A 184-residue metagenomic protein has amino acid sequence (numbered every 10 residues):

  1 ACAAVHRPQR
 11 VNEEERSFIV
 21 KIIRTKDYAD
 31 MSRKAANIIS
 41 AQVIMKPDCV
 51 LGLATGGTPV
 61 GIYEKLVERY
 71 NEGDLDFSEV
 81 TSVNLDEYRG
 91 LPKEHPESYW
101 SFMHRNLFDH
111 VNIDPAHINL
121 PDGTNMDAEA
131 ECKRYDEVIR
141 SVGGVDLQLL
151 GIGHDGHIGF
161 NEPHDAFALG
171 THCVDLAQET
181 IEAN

Functional and structural regions predicted by a protein language model:
P8-I19: Short, Lys/Arg-enriched N-terminal segments with co-localized hydrophobic residues within the first ~10-30 amino acids
F18-L51, E129: N-terminal glycine-/serine-/threonine-rich phosphate-binding loop
M45-N71: Glycine-rich N-terminal segment of FAD-binding domains in flavoprotein oxidoreductases, spanning the beta-loop-helix
C49, G57-I62, V138-P163: A glycine-rich beta-strand to alpha-helix segment that forms a phosphate/ribose-binding loop at ligand/cofactor sites
L75-Q148: Ligand-binding beta-strand-loop-alpha-helix segment within the catalytic cores of soluble metabolic enzymes
G159-N184: Class I SAM-dependent methyltransferase SAM-binding "motif I" and its flanking Rossmann-like core
